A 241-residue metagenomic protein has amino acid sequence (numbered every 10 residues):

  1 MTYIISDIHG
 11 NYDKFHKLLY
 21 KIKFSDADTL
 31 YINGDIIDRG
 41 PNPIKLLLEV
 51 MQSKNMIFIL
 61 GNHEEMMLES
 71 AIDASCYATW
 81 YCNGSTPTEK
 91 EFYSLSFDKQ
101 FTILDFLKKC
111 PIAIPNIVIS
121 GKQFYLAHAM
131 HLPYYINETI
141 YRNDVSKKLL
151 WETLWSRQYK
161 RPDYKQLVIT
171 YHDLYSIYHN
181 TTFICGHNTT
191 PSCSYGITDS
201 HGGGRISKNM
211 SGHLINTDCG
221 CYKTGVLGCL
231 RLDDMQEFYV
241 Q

Functional and structural regions predicted by a protein language model:
M1-E49, S53: N-terminal active-site segment of His-dependent metallophosphoesterases
M1-H9, Q123-M130, I215-T217: Active-site-proximal beta-strand elements of phosphoester/diester hydrolases
I4, L30-I32, F58-I59, Y125 (+2 more regions): Residue-level marker for buried hydrophobic side chains located in beta-strands that build the well-ordered beta-sheet
D7, D35, V50, G61-N62 (+5 more regions): Divalent metal-coordination and catalytic microenvironments
H9, I37, H63-E64, M130-L132 (+2 more regions): Catalytic metal-binding/acid-base residues of hydrolase active sites
P43-N116, S120-F124, I140, L149 (+1 more regions): Active-site neighborhood of divalent metal-dependent phosphoester bond hydrolases
K99-L132, I136-Y195: His/acidic metal-ligating clusters that form di-metal
L167-V240: Conserved beta-sheet core of the metallophosphoesterase superfamily
